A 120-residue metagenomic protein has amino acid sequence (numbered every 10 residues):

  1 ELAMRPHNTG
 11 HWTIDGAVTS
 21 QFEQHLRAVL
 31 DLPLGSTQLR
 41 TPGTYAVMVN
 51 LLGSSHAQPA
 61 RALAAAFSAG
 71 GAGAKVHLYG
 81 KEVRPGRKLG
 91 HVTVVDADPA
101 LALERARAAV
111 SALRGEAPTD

Functional and structural regions predicted by a protein language model:
E1, L78, D96: Active-site proximal loops enriched in glycine and acidic residues that flank catalytic Cys/His/Asp and coordinate
A3-S55: Active-site "cap" helix and flanking loop/linker of ATP-utilizing ligase/carboxylase catalytic domains
P6, R27, V76, E82 (+1 more regions): Short glycine- and Lys/Arg-enriched binding-loop motifs that mark or flank ligand-binding interfaces
T9-H11, Q58, P85, L101: Intrinsically disordered, low-complexity acidic/polar segments
R27-G35, A72, S111-P118: Generic secondary-structure signature for well-ordered alpha-helical cores
P42, V49-V83: Glycine-rich active-site loop/lid that clamps phosphate-bearing ligands
V47-P59, H77, L103, R107-A112 (+1 more regions): C-terminal structural segment of proteins
K81-D120: Generic C-terminus detector
